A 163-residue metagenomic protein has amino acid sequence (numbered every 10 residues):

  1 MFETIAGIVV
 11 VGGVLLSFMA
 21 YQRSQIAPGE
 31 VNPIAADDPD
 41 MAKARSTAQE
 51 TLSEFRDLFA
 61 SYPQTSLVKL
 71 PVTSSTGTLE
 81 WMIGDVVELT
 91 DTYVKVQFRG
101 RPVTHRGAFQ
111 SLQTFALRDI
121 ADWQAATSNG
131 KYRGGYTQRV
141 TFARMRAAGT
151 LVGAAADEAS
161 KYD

Functional and structural regions predicted by a protein language model:
F2-D163: Mixed-charge, low-complexity intrinsically disordered regions
